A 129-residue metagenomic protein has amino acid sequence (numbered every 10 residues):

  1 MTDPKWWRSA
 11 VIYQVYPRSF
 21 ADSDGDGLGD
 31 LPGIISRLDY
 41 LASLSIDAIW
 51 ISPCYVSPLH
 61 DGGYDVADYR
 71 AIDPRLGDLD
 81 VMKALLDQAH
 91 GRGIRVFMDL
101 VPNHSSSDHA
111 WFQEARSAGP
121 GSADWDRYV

Functional and structural regions predicted by a protein language model:
M1-V129: Acidic/aromatic-lined carbohydrate-recognition and catalytic surfaces of CAZymes acting on diverse glycans
